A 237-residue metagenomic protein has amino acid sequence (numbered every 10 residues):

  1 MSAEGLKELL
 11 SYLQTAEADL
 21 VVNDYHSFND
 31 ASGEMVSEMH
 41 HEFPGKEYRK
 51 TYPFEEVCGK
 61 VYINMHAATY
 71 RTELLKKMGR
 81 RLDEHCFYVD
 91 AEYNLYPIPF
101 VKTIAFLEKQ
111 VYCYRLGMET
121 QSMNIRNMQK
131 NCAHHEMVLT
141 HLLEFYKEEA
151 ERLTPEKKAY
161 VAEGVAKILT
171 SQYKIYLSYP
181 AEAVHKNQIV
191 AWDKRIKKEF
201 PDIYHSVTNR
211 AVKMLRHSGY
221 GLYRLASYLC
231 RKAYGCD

Functional and structural regions predicted by a protein language model:
M1-A105, Y112-Q129: Donor-binding/catalytic cores of nucleotide-activated saccharide and glycerol-phosphate transferases/polymerases
A18, L177-D237: Membrane-interface aromatic/basic loop that binds lipid-linked glycans or pyrophosphate carriers, typified by
I63, A91, M128-H135, P155-A162: Amphipathic, non-membrane alpha-helical segments in soluble helical-bundle scaffolds
K109-M118, N124-L153, S171, I175-F200: Catalytic core of nucleotide-sugar-dependent glycosyltransferases
L153-K158, Y204-S206: Short, surface-exposed acidic
Y160-I175: Amphipathic alpha-helical repeat scaffolds of TPR domains
